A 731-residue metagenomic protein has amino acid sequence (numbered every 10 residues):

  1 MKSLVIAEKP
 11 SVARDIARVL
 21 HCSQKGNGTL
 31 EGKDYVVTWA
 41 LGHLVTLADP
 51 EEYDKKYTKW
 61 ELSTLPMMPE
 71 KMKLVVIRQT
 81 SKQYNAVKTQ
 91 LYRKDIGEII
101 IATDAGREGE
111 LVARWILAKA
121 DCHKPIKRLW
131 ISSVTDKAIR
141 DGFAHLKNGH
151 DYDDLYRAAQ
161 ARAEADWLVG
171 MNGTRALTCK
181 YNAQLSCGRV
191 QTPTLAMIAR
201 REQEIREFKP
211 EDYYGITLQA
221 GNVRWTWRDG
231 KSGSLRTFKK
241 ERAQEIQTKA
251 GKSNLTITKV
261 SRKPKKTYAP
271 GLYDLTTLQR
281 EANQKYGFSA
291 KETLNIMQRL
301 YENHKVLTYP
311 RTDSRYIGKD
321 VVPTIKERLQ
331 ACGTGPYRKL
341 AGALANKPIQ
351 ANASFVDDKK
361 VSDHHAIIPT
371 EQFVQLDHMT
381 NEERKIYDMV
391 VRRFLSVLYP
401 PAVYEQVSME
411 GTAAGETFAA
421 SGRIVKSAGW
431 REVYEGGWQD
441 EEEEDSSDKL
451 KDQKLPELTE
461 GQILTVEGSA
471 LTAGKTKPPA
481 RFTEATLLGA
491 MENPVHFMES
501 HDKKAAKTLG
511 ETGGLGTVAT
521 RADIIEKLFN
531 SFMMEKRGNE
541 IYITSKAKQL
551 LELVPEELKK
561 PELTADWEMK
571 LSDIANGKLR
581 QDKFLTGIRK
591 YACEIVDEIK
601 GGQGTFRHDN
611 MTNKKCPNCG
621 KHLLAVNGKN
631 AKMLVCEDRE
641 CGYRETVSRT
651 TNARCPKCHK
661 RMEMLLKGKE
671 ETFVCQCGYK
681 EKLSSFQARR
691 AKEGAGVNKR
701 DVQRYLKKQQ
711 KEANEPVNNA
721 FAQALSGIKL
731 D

Functional and structural regions predicted by a protein language model:
M1-A163, P478: Intrinsically disordered, low-complexity regulatory segments
M1-K2, A102-A105, N182-S186, R262-G271 (+3 more regions): Conserved short loop/turn motifs at secondary-structure junctions
K2-L4, T80, L91, T174 (+4 more regions): Basic, low-complexity terminal or inter-domain segments flanking catalytic cores
N27-K55, T192-F238, V397-K451, K590: Structured, non-catalytic alpha/beta "coupling" segments that mediate domain-domain communication and provide generic
R114, A138-A220, K263: C-terminal or mid-to-C-terminal helical accessory/interaction module adjacent to the motor/catalytic core
T237-G271, Q279: Metal- or metallocofactor-binding catalytic centers and their adjacent structured scaffolds across diverse enzyme
H304-K305, F532: Glycine-centered, phosphate/nucleic-acid-interacting loop/turn motifs that mediate DNA/RNA or nucleotide
